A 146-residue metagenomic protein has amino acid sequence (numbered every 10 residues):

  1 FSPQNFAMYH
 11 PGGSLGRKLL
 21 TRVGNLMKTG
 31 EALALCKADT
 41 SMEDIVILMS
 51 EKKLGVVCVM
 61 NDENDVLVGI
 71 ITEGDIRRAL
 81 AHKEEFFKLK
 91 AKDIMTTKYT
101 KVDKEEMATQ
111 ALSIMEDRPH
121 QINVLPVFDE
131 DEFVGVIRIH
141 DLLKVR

Functional and structural regions predicted by a protein language model:
F1-K28: Internal, active-site/partner-interface "lid" segment
R17, G24-M27, V46-E51, C58-M60: Short, conserved, surface-exposed binding loops centered on an aromatic residue
L19-L33, K88-Y99: Bateman (tandem CBS) regulatory domains
K28, R78-H82, T96, K144: Phosphate-coordinating loops and pocket residues in cytosolic domains that bind phosphorylated ligands
L35-K53, L80, K101-I122, V127-F128 (+1 more regions): The conserved cystathionine-beta-synthase
M49-K52, V57-D75, M115, L125-D141: A glycine-centered beta-loop-beta connector
L54, F86, T97, I122 (+1 more regions): Active-site lining segments that contact anionic ligands and/or coordinate catalytic metals
L67-G69, E73, E84, K88 (+1 more regions): Nucleotide-binding motor/catalytic cores of P-loop/tubulin-like NTPases across gene-expression machines
